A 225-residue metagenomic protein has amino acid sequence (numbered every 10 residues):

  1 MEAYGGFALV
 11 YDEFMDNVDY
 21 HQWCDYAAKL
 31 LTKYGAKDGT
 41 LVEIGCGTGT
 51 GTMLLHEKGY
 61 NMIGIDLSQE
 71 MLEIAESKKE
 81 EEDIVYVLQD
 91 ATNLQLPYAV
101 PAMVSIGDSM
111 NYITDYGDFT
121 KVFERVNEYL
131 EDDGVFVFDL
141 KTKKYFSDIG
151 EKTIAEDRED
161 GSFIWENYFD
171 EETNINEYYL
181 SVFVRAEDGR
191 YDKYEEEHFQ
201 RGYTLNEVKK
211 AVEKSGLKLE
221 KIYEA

Functional and structural regions predicted by a protein language model:
M1-K37: Conserved class I S-adenosyl-L-methionine
D38-G47: Conserved class I S-adenosyl-L-methionine
G49-N93: Class I SAM-dependent methyltransferase SAM/SAH-binding core
Q95-A102: A short acidic, Gly/Pro-enriched loop at the edge of an enzyme's catalytic core that lines a small-molecule cofactor
I106-D108: Residues lining the SAM
T120-D132: A short glycine-rich, Lys/Arg-flanked "PGG" loop and its adjoining helix->strand segment in the class I
V137-A211: SAM-dependent methyltransferase
E197-F199, K218-A225: Conserved S-adenosyl-L-methionine
